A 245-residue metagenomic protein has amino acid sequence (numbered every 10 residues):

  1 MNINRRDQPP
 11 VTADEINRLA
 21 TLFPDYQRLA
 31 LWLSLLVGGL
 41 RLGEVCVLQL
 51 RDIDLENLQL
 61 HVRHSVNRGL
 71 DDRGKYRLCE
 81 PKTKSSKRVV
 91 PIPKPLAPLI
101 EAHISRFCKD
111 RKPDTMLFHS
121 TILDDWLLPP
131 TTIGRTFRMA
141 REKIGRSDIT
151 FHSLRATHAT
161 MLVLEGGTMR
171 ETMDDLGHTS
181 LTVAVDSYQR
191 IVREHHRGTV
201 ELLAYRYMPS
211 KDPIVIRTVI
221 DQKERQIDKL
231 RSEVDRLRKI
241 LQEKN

Functional and structural regions predicted by a protein language model:
M1-L48, E56, S85-K87, P95 (+2 more regions): Basic, Lys/Arg- and aromatic-enriched nucleic-acid-binding interface segment
N2, V66, L176-L202: Catalytic-site neighborhood detector that most strongly recognizes the C-terminal catalytic loop/helix of tyrosine
T12, A20, R63, P93 (+2 more regions): Residue-level detector of conserved, well-ordered beta-strand and adjacent loop positions that form binding/recognition
I16-D25, V90, S105-M116, I122-L127 (+2 more regions): Short, basic (Lys/Arg/His-rich) helix/loop patches that form interaction surfaces in the mid-to-C-terminal regions
R18, P98-A102, V183, G198-T199: Short, solvent-exposed alpha-helical surface patches in well-structured domains
C46, T160, M173, A184-V185 (+1 more regions): Key DNA-contacting residues within the recognition helix of helix-turn-helix
D52, N57, R68-L70, K75-K87 (+4 more regions): C-terminal secondary-structure termini that scaffold catalytic or DNA-interacting sites
Q59-H61, L70, L78-A102, D114-T136: C-terminal catalytic core of Y-nucleophile DNA break-rejoin enzymes
